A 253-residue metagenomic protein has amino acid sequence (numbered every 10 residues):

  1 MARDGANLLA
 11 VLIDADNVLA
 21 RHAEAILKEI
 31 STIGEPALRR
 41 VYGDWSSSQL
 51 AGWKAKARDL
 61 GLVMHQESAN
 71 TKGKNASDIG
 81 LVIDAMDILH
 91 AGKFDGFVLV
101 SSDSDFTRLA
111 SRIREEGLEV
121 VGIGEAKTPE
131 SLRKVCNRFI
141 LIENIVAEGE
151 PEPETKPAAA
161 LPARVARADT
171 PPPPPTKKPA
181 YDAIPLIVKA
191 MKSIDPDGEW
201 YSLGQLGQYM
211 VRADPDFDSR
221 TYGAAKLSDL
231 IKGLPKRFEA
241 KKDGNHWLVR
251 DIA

Functional and structural regions predicted by a protein language model:
M1-H90, E119: Domain-level signal for Mg2+-assisted phosphodiester chemistry and nucleotide/NA-binding surfaces in nucleic-acid
V11, L19-H22, I26, Q49-W53 (+10 more regions): Helical mechanochemical/support elements of P-loop NTPase systems and associated helical scaffolds
D14, V41, A85, L99 (+3 more regions): A residue-level signal for conserved active-site and pocket-lining positions in enzyme catalytic cores
A15, A69-N70, S102, E125-T128 (+1 more regions): Short, ordered loop/turn segments at secondary-structure junctions
E24-K28, A55-D59, I83, D87 (+8 more regions): Solvent-exposed alpha-helical segments within well-ordered globular domains of core cellular machineries
Y42, D95-S102, L109, I113 (+1 more regions): Acidic beta-strand-to-loop metal/phosphate-binding motif
S111-E154, F238, K242, W247-L248: Intrinsically disordered, low-complexity glycine/proline-rich and charged
K156-A253: N-terminal regulatory modules in eukaryotic regulatory proteins
